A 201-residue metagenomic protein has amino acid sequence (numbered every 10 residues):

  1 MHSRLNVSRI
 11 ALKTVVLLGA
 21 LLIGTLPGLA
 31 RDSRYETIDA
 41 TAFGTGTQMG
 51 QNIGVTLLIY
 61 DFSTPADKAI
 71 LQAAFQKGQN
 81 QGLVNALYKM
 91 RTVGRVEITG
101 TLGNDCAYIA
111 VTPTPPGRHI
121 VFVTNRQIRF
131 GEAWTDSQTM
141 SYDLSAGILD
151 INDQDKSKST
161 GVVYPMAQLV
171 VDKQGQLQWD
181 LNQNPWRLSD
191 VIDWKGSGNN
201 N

Functional and structural regions predicted by a protein language model:
M1-I10: N-terminal secretory signal peptides that target proteins for export/translocation
A11-T25: Bacterial N-terminal signal peptides
L26-R31: Sec/Tat signal peptide C-region and signal peptidase I cleavage site
D32-N201: Long, low-hydrophobicity ectodomains and other hydrophilic envelope-associated domains
